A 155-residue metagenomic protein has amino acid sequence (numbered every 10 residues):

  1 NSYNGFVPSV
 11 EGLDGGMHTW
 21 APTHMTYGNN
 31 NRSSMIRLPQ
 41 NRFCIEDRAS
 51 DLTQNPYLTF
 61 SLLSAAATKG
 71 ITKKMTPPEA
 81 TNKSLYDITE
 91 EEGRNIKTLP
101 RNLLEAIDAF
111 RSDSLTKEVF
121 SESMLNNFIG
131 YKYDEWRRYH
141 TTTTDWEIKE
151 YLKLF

Functional and structural regions predicted by a protein language model:
N1-T81, T89-I96: Active-site capping/gating regions of soluble enzymes
L85-F155: Acidic, glycine-enriched catalytic cores built around paired aspartates
